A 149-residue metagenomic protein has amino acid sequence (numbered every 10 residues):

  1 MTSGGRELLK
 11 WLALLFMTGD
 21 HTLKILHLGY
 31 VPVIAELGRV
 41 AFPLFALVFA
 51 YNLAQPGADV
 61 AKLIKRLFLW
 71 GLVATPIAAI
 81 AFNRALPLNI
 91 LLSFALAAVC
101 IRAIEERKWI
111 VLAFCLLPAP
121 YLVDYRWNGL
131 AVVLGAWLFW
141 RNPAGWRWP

Functional and structural regions predicted by a protein language model:
M1-P149: Alpha-helical transmembrane segments and their immediate juxtamembrane cytosolic regions
